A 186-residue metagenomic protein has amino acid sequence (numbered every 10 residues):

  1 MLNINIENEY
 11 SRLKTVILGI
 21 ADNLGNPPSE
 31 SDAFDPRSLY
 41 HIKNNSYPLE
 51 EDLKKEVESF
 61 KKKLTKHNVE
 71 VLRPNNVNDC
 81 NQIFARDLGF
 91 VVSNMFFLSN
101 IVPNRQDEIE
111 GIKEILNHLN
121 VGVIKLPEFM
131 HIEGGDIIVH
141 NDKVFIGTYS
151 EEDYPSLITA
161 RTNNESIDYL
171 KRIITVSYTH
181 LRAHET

Functional and structural regions predicted by a protein language model:
M1-R182: The feature marks the mature, well-folded catalytic cores of soluble enzymes
